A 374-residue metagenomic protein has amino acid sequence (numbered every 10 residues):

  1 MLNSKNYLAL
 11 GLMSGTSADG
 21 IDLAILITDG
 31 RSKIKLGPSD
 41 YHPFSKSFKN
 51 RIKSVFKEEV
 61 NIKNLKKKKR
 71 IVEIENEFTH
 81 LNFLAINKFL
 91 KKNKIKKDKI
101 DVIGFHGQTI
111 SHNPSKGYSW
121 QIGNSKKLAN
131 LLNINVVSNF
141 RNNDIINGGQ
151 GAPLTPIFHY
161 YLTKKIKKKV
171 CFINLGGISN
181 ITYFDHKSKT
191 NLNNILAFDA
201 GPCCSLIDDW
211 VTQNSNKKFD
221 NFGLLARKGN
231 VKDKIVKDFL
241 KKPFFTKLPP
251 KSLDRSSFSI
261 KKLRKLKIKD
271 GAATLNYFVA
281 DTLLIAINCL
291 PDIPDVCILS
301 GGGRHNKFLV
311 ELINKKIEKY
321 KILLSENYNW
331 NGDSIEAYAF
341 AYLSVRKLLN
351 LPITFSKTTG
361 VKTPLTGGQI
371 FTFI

Functional and structural regions predicted by a protein language model:
L2-P43: N-terminal phosphate-binding or glycine-rich loops at protein starts, especially the Walker A/P-loop of NTPases
S14, A18-D19, Y277, L323-I374: Glycine-rich phosphate-binding/hydrolytic loop that grips phosphoryl groups
I21-L26, P38-V55, L131, V137-K164 (+1 more regions): Glycine-rich phosphate-binding loop plus the immediately following alpha-helix
I27-L84, F89: Glycine-rich nucleotide/cofactor/substrate-binding loop typically near the N-terminus or early in the first domain
K63-G123: Short beta-strand-loop/turn "lid" adjacent to the catalytic site in phosphate-handling enzymes
K97-H106, D292-G303: Short glycine-rich phosphate-binding loop at a beta-alpha junction
K99-I157: Glycine-rich phosphate-binding loop and adjoining helix at the ATP-binding site of ATP-dependent phosphoryl-transfer
N216-V296, K307-Y320: A contiguous, well-structured pocket-lining segment that forms one wall/lid of small-molecule binding clefts in soluble
